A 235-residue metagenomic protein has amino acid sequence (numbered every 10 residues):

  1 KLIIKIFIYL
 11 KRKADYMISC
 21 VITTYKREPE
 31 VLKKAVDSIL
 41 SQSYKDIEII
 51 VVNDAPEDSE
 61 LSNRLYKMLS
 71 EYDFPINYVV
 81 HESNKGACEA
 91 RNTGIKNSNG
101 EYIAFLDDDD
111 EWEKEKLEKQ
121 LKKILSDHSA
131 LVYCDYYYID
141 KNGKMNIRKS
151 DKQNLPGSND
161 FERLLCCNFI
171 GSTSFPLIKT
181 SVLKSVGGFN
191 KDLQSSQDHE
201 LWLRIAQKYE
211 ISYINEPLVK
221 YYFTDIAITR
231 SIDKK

Functional and structural regions predicted by a protein language model:
L2-S38: N-proximal low-complexity "stem/linker" segments adjacent to membrane-targeting elements
V21, L155-K235: Conserved nucleotide-sugar donor-binding catalytic segment
V31, E60-L61, R91, W112-L117 (+2 more regions): Acidic donor-diphosphate engagement hotspot in glycosyltransferases and nucleotidyltransferases that stabilizes
V36-V79: Acidic donor-binding segment of Leloir-type glycosyltransferases
D73-F74, E89-A90, L117-V182, D225 (+1 more regions): Flexible acidic/His/Gly-enriched loops in nucleotide-sugar-dependent glycosyltransferase catalytic domains
H81-S98: Glycine-rich, basic loop-to-helix element that forms the pyrophosphate-binding segment of sugar-nucleotide handling
I103: Short aromatic/hydrophobic "clamp" motif used to bind/position activated sugar donors
D107-E111, D135: The conserved acidic donor/metal-binding loop of glycosyltransferases
